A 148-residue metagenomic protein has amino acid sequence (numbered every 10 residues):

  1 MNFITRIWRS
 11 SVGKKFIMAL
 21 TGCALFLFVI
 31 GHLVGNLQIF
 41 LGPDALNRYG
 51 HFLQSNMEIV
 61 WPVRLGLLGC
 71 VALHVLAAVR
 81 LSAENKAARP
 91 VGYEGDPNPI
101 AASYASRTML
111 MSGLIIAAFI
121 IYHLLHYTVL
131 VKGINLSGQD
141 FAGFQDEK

Functional and structural regions predicted by a protein language model:
M1-K148: Membrane-embedded alpha-helical bundles that constitute the cytochrome b-like, heme-associated redox core of multi-pass
